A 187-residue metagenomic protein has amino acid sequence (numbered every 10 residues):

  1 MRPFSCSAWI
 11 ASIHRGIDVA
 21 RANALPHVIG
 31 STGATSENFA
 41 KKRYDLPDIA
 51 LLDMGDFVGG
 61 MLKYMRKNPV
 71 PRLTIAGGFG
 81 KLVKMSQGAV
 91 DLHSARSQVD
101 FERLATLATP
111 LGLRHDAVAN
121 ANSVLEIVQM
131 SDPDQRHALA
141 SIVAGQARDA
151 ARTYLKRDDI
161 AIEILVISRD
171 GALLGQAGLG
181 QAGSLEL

Functional and structural regions predicted by a protein language model:
M1-P71, K81-L82, S86-L187: N-terminal loops that bind phosphate or other acidic moieties and the adjacent beta-alpha structural core
